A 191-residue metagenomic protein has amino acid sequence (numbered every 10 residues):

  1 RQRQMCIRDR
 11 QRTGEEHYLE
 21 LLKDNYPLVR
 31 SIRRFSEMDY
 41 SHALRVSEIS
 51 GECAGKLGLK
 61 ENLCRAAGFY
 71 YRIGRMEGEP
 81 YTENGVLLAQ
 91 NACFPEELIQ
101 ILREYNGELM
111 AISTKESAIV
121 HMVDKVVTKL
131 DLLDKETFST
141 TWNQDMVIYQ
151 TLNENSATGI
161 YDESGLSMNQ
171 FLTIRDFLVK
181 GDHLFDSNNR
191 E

Functional and structural regions predicted by a protein language model:
Q2-I7: Short, small-residue-biased leader/transition segments that mark boundaries at the very start of proteins
R8-S31: Membrane-interfacial segments at transmembrane helix termini in multi-pass membrane proteins
D9, D24, D39, D124 (+6 more regions): Acidic-enriched, low-complexity/disordered segments with a strong bias for Aspartate over Glutamate
P27-N155: Divalent metal-dependent catalytic cores for phosphoryl transfer on phosphate-bearing substrates
F138-T141, M146, Q150-E191: Long, hydrophobic alpha-helical segments that serve as membrane-spanning/inserting helices
